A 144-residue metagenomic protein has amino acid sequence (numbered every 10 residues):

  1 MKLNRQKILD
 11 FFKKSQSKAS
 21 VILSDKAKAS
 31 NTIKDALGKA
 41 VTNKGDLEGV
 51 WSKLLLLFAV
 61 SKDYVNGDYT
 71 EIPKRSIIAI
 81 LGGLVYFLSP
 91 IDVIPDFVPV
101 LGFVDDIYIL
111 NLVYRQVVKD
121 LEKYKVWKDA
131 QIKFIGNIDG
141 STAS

Functional and structural regions predicted by a protein language model:
M1-I77, R115-S144: Terminal, membrane-proximal amphipathic helices and intrinsically disordered targeting/regulatory segments
R75-V118, Y124: Alpha-helical transmembrane segments that serve as single-pass membrane anchors or pore-forming helices in small
